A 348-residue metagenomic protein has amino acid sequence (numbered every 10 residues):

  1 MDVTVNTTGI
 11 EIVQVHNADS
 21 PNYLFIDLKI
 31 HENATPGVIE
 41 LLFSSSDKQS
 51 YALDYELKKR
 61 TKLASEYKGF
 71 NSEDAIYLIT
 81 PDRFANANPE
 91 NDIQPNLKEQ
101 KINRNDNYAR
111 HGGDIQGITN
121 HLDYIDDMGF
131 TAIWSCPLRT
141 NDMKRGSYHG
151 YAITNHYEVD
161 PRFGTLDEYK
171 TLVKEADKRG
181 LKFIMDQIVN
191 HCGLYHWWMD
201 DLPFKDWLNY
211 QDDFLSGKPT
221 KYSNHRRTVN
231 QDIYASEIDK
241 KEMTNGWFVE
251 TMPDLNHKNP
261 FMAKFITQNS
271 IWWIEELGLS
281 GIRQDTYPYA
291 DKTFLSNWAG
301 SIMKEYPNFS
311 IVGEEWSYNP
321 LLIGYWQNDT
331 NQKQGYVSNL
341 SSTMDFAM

Functional and structural regions predicted by a protein language model:
M1-D47: Immunoglobulin-like IPT/TIG beta-sandwich domains and homologous Ig-like subdomains
D47-R162, L166-L181: N-terminal structural segment of carbohydrate-active enzymes
A75-Y77, I133-S135, F183-M185, I282 (+2 more regions): Hydrophobic faces of well-ordered beta-strands that scaffold small-molecule active sites in alpha/beta enzyme cores
R83, N91, T131-G146, D186-H196 (+2 more regions): Short, solvent-exposed turn/loop segments enriched in Gly/Ser/Thr/Pro and often Arg
I93-L97, M143-N155, V189-D239, Y325-N339: Aromatic- and acidic-residue-enriched segments that line the glycan-binding/catalytic groove of carbohydrate-active
G112-Y124, N259-E276: Short, acidic/polar
Y151-E175, R179, Q231, A235-I266: Chitinase-like catalytic core of GlcNAc-active glycosidases
V173, H191, N269-I271, E275-M348: Active-site-proximal helices and loops of the catalytic beta/alpha 8
